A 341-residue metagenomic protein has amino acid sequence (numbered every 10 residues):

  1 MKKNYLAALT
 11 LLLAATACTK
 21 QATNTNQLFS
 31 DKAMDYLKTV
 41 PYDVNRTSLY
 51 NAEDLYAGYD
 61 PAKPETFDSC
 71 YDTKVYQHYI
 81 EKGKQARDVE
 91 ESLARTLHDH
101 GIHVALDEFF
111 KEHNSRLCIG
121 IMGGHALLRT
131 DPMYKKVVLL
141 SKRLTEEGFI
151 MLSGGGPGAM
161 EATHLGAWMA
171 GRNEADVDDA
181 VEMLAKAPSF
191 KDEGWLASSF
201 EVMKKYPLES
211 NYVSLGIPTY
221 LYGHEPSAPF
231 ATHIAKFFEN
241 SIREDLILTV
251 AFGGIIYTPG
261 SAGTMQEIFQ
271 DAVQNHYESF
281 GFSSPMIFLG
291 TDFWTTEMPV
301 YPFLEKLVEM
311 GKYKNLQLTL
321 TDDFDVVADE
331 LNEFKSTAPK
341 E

Functional and structural regions predicted by a protein language model:
K2-A8: Sec-dependent signal peptide recognition, specifically the positively charged N-region followed immediately by
T23-V202: Glycine-rich beta-alpha loop segments
G158-G254: Acidic/glycine-enriched connector segments
E161-A167, M265-E278: Short Gly/Thr/Asp-enriched flexible loops that form oxyanion-binding sites at enzyme active sites
I247-T249, S283-E341: C-terminal functional extensions of proteins
F252-V273, S283-F293: Glycine-rich anion-binding loop/nest that anchors nucleotide
